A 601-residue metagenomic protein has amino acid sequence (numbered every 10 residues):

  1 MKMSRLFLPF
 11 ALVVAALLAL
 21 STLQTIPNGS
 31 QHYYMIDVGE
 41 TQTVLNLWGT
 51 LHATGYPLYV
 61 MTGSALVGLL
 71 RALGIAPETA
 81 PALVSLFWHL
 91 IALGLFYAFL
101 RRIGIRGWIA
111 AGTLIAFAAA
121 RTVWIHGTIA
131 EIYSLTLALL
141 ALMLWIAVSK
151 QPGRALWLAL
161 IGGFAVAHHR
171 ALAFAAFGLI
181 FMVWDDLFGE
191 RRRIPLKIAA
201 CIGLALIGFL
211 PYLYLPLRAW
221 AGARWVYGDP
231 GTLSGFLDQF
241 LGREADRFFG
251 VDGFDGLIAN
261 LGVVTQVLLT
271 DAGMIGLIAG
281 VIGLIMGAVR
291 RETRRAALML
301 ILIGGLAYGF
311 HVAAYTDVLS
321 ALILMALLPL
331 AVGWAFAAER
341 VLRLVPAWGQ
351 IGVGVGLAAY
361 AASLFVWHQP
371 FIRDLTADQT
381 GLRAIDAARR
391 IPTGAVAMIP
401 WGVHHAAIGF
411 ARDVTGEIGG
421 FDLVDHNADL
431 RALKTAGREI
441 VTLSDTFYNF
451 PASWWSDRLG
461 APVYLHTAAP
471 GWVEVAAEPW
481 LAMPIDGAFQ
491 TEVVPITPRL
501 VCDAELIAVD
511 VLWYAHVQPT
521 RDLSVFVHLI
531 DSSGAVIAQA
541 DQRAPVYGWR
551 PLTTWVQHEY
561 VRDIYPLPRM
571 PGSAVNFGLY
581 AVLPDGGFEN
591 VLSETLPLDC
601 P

Functional and structural regions predicted by a protein language model:
R5-Y34, V44, A119, G203-G222 (+2 more regions): Transmembrane signal-anchor helices characteristic of membrane glycosylation enzymes that use polyprenol
P9-V13, F96-A119, L137, W157 (+4 more regions): Transmembrane-helix signature of polytopic, membrane-embedded enzymes that assemble or transfer cell-envelope glycans
P57, M61, A72-G94, H126 (+2 more regions): Loop-to-helix entry region of an early transmembrane alpha helix in multi-pass inner-membrane enzymes
L83-G104, L142, I146, V332-F336: Transmembrane-helix motifs of polytopic, lipid-linked glycan transferases
S149, F174-L206: Perimembrane helix-loop-helix junctions
G203, R291-T293, V332, F336-V366: Signature aromatic-anchored transmembrane alpha helix within multi-pass, membrane-resident enzymes that catalyze glycan
L269-R294: Hydrophobic, aromatic-rich transmembrane alpha-helices and their immediate juxtamembrane boundary segments
R389-G394, V403, G416-P601: C-terminal luminal/periplasmic domains and tails of membrane-associated envelope-modifying transferases
